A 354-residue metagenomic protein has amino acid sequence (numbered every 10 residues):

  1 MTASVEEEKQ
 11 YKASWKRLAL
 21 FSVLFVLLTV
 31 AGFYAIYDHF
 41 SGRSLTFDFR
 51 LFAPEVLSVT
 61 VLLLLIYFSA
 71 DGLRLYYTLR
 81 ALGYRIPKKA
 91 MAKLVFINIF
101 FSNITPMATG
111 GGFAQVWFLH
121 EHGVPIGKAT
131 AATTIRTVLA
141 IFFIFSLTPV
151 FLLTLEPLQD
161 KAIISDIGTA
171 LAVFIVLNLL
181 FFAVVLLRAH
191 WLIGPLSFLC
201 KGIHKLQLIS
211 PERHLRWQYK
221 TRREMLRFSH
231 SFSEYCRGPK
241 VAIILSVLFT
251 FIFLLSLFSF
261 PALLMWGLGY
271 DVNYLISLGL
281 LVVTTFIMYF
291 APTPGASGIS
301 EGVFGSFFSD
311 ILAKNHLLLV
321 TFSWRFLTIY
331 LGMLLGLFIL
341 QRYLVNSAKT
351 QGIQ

Functional and structural regions predicted by a protein language model:
M1-L51, N98-E212, T293, S297-Q354: Transmembrane helix-loop-helix hairpins in multi-pass inner-membrane proteins
W15-L20, L51-V59, S233-V247: Membrane-interface helix starts
G32, D71-T78, Q115, L257-L264 (+2 more regions): Hydrophobic/aromatic residues in alpha-helical transmembrane segments
R43-L51, E224-R237: A short amphipathic helical element positioned immediately N-terminal to and/or at the very start of a transmembrane
G72-F96, L264-L280: Membrane-embedded helical hairpins/re-entrant loop segments and their flanking transmembrane helices within multi-pass
K89-N98, L275-F286, H316-F326: Alpha-helical transmembrane segments of multi-pass membrane proteins
L206-F228: Short, membrane-interfacial amphipathic segments enriched in basic
F232-V283: Transmembrane helical segments that form the transport core of multi-pass membrane transport proteins
